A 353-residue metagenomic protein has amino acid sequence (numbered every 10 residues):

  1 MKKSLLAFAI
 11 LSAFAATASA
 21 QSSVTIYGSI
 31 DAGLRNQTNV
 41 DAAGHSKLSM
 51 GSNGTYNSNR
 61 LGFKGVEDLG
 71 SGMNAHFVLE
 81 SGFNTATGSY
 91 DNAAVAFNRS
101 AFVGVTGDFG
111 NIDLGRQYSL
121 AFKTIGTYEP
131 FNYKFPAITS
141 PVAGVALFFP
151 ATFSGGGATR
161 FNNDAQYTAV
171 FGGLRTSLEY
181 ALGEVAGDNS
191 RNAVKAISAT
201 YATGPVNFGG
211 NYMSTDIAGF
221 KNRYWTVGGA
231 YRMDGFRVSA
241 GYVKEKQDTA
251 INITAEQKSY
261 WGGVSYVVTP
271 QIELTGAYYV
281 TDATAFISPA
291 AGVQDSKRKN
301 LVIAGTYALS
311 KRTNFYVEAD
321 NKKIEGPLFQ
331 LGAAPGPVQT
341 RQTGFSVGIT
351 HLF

Functional and structural regions predicted by a protein language model:
M1-Q21: Gram-negative bacterial Sec-dependent N-terminal signal peptides
F14, E67-L69, T106-F109, T168-G173 (+5 more regions): Outer-membrane beta-barrel strand-turn architecture
S22-N36, S49-G183, R191-A193, T200-G204: Outer membrane beta-barrel
V24-A32, S71, A75-L79, I112 (+10 more regions): Transmembrane beta-strands of outer-membrane beta-barrel proteins
A32-T38, S81-T85, Y118-L120, G173 (+8 more regions): Transmembrane beta-strands of outer-membrane beta-barrel pores
H45-S49, S89, D248-I251, A285-V293 (+1 more regions): Extracellular loop and loop/strand-boundary signature of outer-membrane beta-barrel proteins
N192-A308, A319-N321: Detector for outer-membrane/organellar transmembrane beta-barrel domains, recognizing the amphipathic beta-strand
I303, Y307-L309, Q339-F353: Outer-membrane beta-barrel "beta-signal"
